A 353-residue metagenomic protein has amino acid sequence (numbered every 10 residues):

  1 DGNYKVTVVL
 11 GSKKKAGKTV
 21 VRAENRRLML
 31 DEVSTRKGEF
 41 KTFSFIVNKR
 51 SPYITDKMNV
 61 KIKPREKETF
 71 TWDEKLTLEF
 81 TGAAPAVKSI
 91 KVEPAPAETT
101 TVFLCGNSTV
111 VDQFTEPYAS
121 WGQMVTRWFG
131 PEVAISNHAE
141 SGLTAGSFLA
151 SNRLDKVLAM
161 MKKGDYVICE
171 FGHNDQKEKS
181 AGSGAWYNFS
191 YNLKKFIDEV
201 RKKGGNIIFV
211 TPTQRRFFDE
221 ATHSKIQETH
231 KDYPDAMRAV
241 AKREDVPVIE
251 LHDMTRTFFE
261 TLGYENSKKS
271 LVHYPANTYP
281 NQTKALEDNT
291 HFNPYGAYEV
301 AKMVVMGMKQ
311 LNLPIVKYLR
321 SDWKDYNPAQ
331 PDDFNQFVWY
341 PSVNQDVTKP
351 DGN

Functional and structural regions predicted by a protein language model:
G2-V9: A short tyrosine-centered beta-strand micro-motif
V9-E32: Short, surface-exposed beta-strand/strand-loop-strand elements in extracellular ectodomains
S12-K14, S108-D112, E140-G146, H173-K177 (+4 more regions): Solvent-exposed loop/turn segments at secondary-structure junctions within structured extracellular/periplasmic domains
L30-I62: Extracellular carbohydrate recognition and processing domains and analogous Trp-centered ligand-binding platforms
G38-F40, N59-K61, F70, E74-T77 (+3 more regions): Conserved catalytic region of serine esterases and O-acyltransferases that act on ester linkages in lipids
L78, G82-E140, L154-V167: Serine-esterase "nucleophile elbow" of acetyl-processing enzymes
L149-Y191, Q214-F217: Oxyanion-hole/transition-state-stabilizing segment in secreted/luminal serine hydrolases and related acyltransferases
F217-T255: Substrate-gating cap/lid alpha-helix
